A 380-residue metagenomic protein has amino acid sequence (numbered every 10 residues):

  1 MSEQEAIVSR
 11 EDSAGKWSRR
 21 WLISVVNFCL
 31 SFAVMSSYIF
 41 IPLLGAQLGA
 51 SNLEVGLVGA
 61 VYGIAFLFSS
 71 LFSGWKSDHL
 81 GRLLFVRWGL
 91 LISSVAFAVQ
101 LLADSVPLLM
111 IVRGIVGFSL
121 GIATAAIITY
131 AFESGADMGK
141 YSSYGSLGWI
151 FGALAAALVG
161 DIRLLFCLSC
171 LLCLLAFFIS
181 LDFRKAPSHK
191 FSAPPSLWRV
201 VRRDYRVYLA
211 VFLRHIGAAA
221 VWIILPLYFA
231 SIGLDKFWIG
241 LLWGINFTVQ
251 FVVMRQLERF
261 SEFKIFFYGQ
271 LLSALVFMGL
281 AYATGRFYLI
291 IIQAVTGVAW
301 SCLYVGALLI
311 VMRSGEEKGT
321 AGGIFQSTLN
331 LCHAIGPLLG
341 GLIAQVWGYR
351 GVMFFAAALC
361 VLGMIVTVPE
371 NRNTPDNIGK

Functional and structural regions predicted by a protein language model:
A14-G63, D204-I232, K236-L242: Helix-loop boundary and gating motifs at the non-cytosolic
F28, P107-A123, F212, Y288-C302: Hydrophobic core of transmembrane alpha-helices in multi-pass small-molecule transporters, especially MFS/SLC-type
I64-F68, L241-F260: Transmembrane alpha-helices of Major Facilitator/SLC transporters
S70-G81, G160, V252-F263, A344: Helix-to-loop junctions at the C-terminal end of transmembrane segments in multipass secondary transporters
L84-A98, I265-G279: Structural signature of the two symmetry-related core transmembrane helices
V112-S146: Cytoplasmic helix-loop-helix junction between adjacent transmembrane helices in 12-TM secondary transporters
L165-L181, V352-V368: Symmetry-related core transmembrane helices of the 12-TM Major Facilitator Superfamily/SLC fold
G319-W347: A late C-terminal transmembrane helix in Major Facilitator Superfamily
